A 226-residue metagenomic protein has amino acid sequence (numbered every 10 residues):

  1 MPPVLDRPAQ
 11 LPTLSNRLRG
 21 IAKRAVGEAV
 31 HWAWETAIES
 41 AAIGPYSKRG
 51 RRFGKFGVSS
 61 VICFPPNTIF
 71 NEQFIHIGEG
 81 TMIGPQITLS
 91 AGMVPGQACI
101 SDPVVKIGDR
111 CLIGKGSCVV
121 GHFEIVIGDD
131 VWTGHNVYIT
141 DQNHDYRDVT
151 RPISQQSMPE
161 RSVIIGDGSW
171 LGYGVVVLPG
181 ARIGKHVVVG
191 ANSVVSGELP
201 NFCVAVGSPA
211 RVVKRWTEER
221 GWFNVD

Functional and structural regions predicted by a protein language model:
M1-T140, G166-G168, V175, K185 (+2 more regions): Domain-scale signature associated with acetyltransferase and cell-envelope carbohydrate enzymes
G128-T150, Q155-Q156, E160: Histidine/lysine/aspartate-rich catalytic loop segments that bind and position anionic ligands
I153-I164, G168, G174: Surface-exposed acidic, glycine/proline-enriched linker/cap segments that occur as 15-30-residue helix-coil
W170, H186-V188, V194: A generic "structured core" feature
P179-G180: A short, flexible loop at the N-terminus of ABC-type nucleotide-binding domains that lies
G197: Active-site nucleotide-sugar/metal-binding loop of Leloir-type enzymes
